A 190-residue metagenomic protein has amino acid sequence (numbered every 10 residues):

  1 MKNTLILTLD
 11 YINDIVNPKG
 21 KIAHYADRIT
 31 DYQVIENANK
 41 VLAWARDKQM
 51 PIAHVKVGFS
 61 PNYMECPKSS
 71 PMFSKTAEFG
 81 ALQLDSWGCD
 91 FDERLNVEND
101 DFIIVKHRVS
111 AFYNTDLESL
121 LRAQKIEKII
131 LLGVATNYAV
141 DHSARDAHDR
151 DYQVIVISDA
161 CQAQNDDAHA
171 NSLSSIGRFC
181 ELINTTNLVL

Functional and structural regions predicted by a protein language model:
M1-L5, K40-K48, M72-L190: Active-site-adjacent betaalpha module
I12-N13: Positively charged, low-complexity intrinsically disordered leader regions
V16-N17: An N-terminally biased module of ancient metal coordination in phosphate/nucleic-acid-related enzymes
G20, M64-K68, H169: Short aromatic-enriched loop/helix-cap "lid" or pocket-rim segments at secondary-structure transitions that line
K21-D31: Short glycine-enriched, charge-decorated loop/helix-capping segments at active-site entrances that position
V34-N37: N-terminal post-signal-peptidase region of extra-cytosolic proteins
P51-V57, N62, I157: Short beta-strand segments at enzyme active-site cores
S60-A77: Short, electropositive alpha-helical surface patch
